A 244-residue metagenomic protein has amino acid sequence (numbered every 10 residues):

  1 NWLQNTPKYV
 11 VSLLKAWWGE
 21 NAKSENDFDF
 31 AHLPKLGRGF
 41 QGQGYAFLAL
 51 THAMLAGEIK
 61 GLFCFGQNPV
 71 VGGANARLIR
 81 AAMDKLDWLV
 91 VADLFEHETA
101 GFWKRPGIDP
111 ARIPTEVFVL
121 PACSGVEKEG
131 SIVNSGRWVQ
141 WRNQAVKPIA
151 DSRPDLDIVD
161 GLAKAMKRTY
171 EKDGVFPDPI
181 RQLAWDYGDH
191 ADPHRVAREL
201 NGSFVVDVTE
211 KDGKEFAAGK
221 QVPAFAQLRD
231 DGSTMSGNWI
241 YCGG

Functional and structural regions predicted by a protein language model:
N1, D186-G244: Long, low-complexity segments enriched in small/aliphatic residues
N1-N201: Non-catalytic alpha/beta scaffold blocks inside enzyme catalytic domains
